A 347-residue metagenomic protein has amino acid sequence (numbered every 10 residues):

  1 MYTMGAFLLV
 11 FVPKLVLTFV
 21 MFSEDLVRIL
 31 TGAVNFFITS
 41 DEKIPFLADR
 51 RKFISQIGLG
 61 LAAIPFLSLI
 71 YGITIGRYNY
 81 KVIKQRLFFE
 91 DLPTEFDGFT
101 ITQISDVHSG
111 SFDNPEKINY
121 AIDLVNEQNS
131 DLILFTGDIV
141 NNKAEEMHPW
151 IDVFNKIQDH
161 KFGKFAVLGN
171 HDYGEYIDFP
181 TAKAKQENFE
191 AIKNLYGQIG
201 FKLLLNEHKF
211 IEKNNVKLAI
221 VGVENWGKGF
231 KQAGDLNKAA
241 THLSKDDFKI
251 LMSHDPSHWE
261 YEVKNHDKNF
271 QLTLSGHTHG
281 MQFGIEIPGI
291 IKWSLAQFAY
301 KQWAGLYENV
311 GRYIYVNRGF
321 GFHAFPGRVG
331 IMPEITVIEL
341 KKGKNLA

Functional and structural regions predicted by a protein language model:
M1-Y78, N345-A347: Non-catalytic terminal accessory segments
L30-I57, I73-Q103, G110-D123, E127: N-terminal signal-anchor transmembrane helix
L92-A347: Soluble catalytic domains of enzymes that build or remodel membrane lipids, polysaccharides, and related
